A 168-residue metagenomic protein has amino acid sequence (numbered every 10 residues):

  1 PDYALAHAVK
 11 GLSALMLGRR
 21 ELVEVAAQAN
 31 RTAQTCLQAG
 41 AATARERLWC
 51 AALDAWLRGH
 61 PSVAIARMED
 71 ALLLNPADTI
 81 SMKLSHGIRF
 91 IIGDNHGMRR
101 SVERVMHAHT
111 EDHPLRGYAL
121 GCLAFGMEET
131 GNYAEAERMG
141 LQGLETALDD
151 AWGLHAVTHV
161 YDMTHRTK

Functional and structural regions predicted by a protein language model:
P1-E46, C50-S62, I88-R100, E129-Y133 (+1 more regions): Inter-helical turn/loop elements of alpha-helical hairpins
D2-A6, A44, D78-T79, D112 (+2 more regions): Residue-level recognition of tetratricopeptide repeat
K10, A51, S85, L123 (+1 more regions): Structural register within alpha-helical repeat arrays
R31-Q34, E69, E103, L141: Alpha-solenoid helical repeat scaffolds
T32-E46, L73-N75, M106-R116: Flexible helix-coil transition and linker loops at the boundaries of alpha-helical arrays
I65-E69, N75-D78, K83-R89: Asp-box/WD-like beta-propeller blade repeats and closely related beta-sheet repeat scaffolds
S101-K168: Internal metal/ion-chelating core segments
